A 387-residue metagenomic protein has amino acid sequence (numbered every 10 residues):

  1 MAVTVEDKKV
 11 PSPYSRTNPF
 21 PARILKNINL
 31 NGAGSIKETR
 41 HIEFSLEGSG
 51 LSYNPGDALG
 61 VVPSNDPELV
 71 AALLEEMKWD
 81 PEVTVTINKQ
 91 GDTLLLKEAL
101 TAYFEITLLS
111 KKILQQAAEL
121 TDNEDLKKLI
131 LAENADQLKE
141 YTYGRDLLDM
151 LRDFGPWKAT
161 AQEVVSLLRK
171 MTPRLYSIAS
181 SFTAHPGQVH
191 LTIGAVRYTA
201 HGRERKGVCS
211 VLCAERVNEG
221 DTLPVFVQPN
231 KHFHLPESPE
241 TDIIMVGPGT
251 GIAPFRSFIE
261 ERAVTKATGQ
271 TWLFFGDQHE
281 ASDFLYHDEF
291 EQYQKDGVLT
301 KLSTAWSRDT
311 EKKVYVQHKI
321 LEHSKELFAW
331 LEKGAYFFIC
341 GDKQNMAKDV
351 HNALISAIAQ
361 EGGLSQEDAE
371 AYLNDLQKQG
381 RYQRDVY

Functional and structural regions predicted by a protein language model:
M1-Y387: FNR-like FAD-binding dehydrogenase module
